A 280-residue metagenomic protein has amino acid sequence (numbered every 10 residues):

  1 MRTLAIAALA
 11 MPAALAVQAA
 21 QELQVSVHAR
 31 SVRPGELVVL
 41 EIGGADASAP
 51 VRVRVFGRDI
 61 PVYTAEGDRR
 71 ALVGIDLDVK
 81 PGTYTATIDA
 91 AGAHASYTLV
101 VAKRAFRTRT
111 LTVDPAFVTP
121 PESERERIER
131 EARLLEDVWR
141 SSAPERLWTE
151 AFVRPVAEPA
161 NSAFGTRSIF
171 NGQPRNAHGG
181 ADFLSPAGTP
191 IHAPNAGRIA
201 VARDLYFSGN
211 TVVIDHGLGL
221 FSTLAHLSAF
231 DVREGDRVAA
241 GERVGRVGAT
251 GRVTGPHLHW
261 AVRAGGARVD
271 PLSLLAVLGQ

Functional and structural regions predicted by a protein language model:
M1-T3: Positively charged n-region of N-terminal signal peptides that target proteins for export
A5-A14: Bacterial N-terminal signal peptides
A20-T98, K103: Cationic-aromatic interfacial patches
S26-V27, T98-S208: Surface-exposed, glycine-biased beta-strand/turn segments
T64-D68, V100-A105, L227-F230, L274-V277: A short, sequence-level motif marking secondary-structure junctions
K80-P81, A105-R109, V269: Short, charged/polar, Gly/Pro-enriched secondary-structure boundary elements
V153-Q280: Catalytic cores of peptidoglycan-degrading enzymes
